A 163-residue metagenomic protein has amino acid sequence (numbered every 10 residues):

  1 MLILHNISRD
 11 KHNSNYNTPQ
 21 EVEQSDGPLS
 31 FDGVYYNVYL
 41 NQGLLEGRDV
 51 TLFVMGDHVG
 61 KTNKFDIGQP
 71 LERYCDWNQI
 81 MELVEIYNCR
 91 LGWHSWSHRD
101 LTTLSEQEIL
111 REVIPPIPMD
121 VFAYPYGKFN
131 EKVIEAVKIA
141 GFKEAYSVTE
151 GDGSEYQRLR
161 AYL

Functional and structural regions predicted by a protein language model:
M1-S30, Y35-Q42, I86, T103-L163: C-terminal active-site subregion of NodB/CE4 polysaccharide deacetylases
H5, H94, H98: Histidine-centered divalent metal-coordination motifs
Y36, D57-G60, S97-R99, F129: Short, catalytically relevant binding-site loops at active-site mouths
Y39-D57: A short alpha/beta connector and helix-capping loop motif
G43-R48, R73-G92, K138: Acidic (Asp/Glu)-rich catalytic clusters
T51-F53, G92, A123, A145-Y146: Structural detector of well-ordered beta-strand residues that form the stable sheet scaffold of enzyme domains
G60-C75: Aromatic- and acidic-residue-enriched segments that line the glycan-binding/catalytic groove of carbohydrate-active
F65-D66, L101-T103: Surface-exposed, active-site-proximal loop segments in enzymatic domains
